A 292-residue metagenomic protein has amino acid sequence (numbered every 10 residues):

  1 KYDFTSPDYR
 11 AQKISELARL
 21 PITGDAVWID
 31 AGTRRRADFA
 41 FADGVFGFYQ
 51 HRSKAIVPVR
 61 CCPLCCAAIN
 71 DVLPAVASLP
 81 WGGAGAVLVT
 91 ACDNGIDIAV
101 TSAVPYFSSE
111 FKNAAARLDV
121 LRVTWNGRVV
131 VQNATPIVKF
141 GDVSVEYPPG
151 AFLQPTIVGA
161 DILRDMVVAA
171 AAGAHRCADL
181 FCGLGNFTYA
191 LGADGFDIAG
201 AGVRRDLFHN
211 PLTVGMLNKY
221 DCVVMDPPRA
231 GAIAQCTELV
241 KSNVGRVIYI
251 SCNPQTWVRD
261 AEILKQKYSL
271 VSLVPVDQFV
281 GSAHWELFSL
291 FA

Functional and structural regions predicted by a protein language model:
K1-M225, A230-T237: Accessory RNA-recognition modules of RNA-modification enzymes
R36, H284-S289: Short hydrophobic/aromatic beta-strand or adjacent loop that forms the aromatic wall/cage of a ligand/substrate-binding
V100, F288-F291: Short beta-strand element of the conserved SAM-dependent methyltransferase core
F140, F291-A292: Active-site beta-strand termini and strand-to-loop segments that position acidic
D206-W285: S-adenosylmethionine
